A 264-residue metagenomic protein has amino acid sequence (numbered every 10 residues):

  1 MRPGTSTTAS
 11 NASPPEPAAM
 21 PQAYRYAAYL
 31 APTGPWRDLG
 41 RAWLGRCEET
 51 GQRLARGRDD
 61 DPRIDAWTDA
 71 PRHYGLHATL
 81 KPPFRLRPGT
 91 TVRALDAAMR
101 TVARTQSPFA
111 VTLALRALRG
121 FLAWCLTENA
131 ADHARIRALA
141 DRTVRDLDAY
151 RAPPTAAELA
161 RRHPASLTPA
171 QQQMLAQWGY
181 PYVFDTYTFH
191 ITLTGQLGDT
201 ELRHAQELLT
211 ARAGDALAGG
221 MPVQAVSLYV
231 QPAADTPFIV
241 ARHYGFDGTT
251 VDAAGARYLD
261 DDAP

Functional and structural regions predicted by a protein language model:
R2-G4, N11-L118, A134, A138-G220 (+1 more regions): Basic, often amphipathic N-terminal segments
L122-W124: N-terminal, charged amphipathic alpha-helical interaction modules
L126-E128, I136: Long, charge-rich low-complexity segments
P222-V230: Small/polar glycine-rich anion-binding or flexible loop at a beta-alpha turn
